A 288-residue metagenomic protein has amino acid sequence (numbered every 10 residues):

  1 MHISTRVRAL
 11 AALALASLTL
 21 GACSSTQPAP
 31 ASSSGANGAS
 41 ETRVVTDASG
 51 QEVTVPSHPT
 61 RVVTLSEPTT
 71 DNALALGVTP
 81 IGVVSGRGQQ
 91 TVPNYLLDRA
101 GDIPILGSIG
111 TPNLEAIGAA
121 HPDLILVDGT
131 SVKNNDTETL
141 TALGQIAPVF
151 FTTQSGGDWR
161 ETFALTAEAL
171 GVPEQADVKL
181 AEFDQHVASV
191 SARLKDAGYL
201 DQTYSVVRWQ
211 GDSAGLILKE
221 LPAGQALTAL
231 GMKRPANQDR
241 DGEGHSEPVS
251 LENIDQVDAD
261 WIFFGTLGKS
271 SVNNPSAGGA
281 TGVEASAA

Functional and structural regions predicted by a protein language model:
H2-A16, G21-P68, E174-S205, T266-G282: Bacterial Sec-exported substrate-binding components of ABC uptake systems
A48-G50, L106-E115, D241-V249: Short helix-initiation/N-cap motifs at beta->coil->alpha
R61, E67-A116, L124, G129: A short, structured surface patch at a secondary-structure boundary
T91, L216-S246: Alpha-helical, coiled-coil/dimerization segments enriched in small aliphatic residues
H121-V127, D258-I262: Proline-aspartate-enriched helix->loop->beta-strand connector
V132-L143, F263-A287: A ligand-binding cleft/hinge motif common to bilobed small-molecule-binding domains
A142-Q210: Extracytoplasmic substrate-binding proteins
S191-L200, W209, G215-L216, A226 (+1 more regions): Ligand-binding pocket segment of bilobal, Venus flytrap-like solute-binding proteins
